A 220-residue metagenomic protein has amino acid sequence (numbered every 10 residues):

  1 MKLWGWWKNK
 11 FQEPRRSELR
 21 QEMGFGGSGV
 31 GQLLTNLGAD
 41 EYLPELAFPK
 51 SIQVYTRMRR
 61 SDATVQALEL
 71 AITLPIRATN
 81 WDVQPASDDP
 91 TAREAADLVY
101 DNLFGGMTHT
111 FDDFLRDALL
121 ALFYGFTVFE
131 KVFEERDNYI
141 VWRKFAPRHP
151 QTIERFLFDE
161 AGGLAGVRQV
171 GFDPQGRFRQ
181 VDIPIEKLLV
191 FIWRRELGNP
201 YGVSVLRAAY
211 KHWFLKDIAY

Functional and structural regions predicted by a protein language model:
K2-F48, Q53-R60, L70-P75, P85-A86 (+1 more regions): Structured, contiguous alpha/beta core segments that scaffold functional sites
T64: Anaerobic metallocofactor- and corrinoid-dependent redox/one-carbon enzyme cores, especially those from methanogenesis
A78-T79: Active-site acidic/histidine clusters and adjacent loop/turn architecture that either coordinate catalytic ions
